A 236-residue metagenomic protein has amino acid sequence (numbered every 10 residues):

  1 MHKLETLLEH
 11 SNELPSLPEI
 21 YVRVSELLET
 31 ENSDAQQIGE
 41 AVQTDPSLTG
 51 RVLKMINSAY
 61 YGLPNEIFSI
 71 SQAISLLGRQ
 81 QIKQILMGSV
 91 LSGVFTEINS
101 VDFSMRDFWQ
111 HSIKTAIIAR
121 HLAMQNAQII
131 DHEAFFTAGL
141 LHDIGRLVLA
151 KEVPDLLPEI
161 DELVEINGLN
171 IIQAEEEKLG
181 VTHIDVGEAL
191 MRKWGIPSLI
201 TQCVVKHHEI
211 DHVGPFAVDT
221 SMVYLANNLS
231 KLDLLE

Functional and structural regions predicted by a protein language model:
M1-E236: Conserved alpha-helical "signature site" that marks functionally important helical segments or helix/loop junctions
